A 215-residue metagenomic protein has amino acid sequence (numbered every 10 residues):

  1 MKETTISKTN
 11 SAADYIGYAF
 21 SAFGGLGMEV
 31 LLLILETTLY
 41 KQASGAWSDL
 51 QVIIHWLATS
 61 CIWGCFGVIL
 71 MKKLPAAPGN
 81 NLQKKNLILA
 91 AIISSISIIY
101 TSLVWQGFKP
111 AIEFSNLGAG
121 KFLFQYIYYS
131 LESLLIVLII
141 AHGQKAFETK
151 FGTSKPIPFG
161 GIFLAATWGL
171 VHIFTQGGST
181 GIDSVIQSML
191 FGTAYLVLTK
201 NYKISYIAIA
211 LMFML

Functional and structural regions predicted by a protein language model:
M1-A12: Short, Lys/Arg-rich, polar N-terminal cytosolic tail immediately upstream of the first transmembrane signal-anchor
N10-K72, K85, L89-A90: Alpha-helical transmembrane segments in multi-pass membrane proteins
L26-I34, S95-L103, L164-F174, I209-L215: Aromatic-anchored segments of alpha-helical transmembrane domains
L31-S44, M71-L74, T101-N116, L170-T175: Juxtamembrane "helix-exit" motif on the non-cytosolic side of transmembrane helices
S44, K73-K85, A146-K155, V197-T199: Membrane-interface helix-boundary motifs at transmembrane edges
A58-L70, Y128-I139, K203: Hydrophobic cores of alpha-helical transmembrane segments in multi-pass inner/ER membrane proteins, independent
F114-V171: Function-critical hydrophobic alpha-helical transmembrane segments in multi-pass membrane proteins
G177-L215: Functionally important transmembrane alpha-helices
